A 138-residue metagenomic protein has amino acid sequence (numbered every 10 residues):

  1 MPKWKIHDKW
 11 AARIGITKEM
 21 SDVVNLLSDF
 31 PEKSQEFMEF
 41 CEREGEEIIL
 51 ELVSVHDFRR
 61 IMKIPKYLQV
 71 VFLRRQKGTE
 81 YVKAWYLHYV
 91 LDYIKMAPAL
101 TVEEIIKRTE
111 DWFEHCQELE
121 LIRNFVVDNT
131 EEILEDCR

Functional and structural regions predicted by a protein language model:
M1-R138: N-terminal membrane-targeting hydrophobic helices
